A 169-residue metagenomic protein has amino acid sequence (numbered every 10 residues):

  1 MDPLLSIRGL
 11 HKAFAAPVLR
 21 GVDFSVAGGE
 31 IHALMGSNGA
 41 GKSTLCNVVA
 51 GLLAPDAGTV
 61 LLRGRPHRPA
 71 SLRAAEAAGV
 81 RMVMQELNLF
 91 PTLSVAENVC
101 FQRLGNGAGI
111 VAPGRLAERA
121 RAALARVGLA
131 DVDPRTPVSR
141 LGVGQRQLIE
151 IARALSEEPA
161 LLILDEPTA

Functional and structural regions predicted by a protein language model:
M1-A169: Glycine-rich phosphate-binding loops of nucleotide-dependent enzymes
